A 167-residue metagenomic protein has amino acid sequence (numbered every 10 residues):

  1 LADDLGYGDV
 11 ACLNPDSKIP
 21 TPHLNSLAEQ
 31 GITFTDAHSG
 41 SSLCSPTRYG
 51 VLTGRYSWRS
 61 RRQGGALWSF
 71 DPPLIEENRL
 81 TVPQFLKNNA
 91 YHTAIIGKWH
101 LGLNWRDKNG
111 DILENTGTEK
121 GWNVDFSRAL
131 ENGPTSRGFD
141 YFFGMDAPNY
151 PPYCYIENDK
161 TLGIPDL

Functional and structural regions predicted by a protein language model:
L1-L167: Formylglycine-dependent sulfatase
